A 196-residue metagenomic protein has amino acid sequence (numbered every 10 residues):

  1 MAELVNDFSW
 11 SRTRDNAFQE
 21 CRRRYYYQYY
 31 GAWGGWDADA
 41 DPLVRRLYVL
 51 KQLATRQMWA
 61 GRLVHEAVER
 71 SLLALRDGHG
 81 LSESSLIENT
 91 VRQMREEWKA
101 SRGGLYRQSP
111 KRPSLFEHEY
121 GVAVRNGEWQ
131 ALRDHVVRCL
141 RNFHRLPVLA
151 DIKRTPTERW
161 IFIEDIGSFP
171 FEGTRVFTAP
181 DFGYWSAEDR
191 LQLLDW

Functional and structural regions predicted by a protein language model:
M1, L73, E188: Accessory terminal regions of nucleic-acid processing enzymes
M1-R70, L81: Charged, glycine-rich intrinsically disordered N-terminal tails and low-complexity linkers that flank
S11, F18-E20, K153-E158, F162 (+1 more regions): A generic structural signal for short, non-catalytic loop/turn and secondary-structure boundary residues
D39, T157-W196: Non-catalytic protein-protein interaction segments used by genome-maintenance enzymes to assemble and couple activities
Q52-A60, V124, E128, P170-T174: Conserved aromatic-histidine-acidic binding/catalytic patches
L63, A67-I161: A non-catalytic, helix-rich entry segment at domain boundaries
